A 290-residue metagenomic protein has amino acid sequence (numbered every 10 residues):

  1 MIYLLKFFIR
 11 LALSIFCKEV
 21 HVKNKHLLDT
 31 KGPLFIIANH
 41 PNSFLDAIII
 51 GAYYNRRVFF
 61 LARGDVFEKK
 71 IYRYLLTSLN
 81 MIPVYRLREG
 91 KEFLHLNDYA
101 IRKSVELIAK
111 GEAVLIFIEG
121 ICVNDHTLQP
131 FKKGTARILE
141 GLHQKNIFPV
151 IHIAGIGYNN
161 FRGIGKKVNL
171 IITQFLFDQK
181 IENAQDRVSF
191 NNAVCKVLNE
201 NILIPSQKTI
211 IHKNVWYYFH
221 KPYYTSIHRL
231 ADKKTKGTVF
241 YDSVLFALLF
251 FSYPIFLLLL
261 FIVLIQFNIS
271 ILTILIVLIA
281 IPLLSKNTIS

Functional and structural regions predicted by a protein language model:
Y3-L5, I9, L13-L176, T235-F240 (+1 more regions): Soluble catalytic domains of membrane acyltransferases
K167, S189, A193, K221-P222: Generic recognition of short, well-ordered alpha-helical interface segments
Q174-A184: Acidic, His- and aromatic-enriched active-site or binding-groove loops in soluble protein domains that engage sugars
A184-T209: Long, charge-rich alpha-helical interaction segments
L203-Q207, H220, L264: Intrinsically disordered or highly flexible coil/loop and linker segments, enriched in small and charged/polar residues
I210-P222: Hydrophobic, aromatic-rich membrane-embedded alpha-helical segments
H220-V244: Membrane-helix boundary/interface segments in integral membrane proteins
